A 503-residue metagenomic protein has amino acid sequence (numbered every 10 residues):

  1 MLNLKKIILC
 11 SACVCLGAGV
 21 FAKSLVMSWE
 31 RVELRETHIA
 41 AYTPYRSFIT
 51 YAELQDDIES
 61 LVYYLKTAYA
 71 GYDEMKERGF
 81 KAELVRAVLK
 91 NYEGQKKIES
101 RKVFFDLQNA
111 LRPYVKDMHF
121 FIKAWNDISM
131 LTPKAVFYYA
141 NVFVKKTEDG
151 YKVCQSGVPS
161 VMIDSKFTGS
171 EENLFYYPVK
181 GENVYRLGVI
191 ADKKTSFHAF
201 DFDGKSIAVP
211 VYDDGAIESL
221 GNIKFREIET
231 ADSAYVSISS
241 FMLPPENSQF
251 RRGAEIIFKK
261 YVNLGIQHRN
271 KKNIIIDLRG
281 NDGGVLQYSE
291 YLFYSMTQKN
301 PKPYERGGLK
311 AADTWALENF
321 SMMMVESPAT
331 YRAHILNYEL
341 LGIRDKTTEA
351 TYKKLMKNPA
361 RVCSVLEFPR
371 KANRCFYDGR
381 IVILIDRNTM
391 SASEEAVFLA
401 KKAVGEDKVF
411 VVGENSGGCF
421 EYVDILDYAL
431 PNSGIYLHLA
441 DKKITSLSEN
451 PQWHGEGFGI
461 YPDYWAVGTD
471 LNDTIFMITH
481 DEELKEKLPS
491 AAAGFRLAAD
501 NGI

Functional and structural regions predicted by a protein language model:
M1-S11: N-terminal Sec-pathway targeting helices
C13-F21: Hydrophobic h-region of N-terminal signal peptides that target proteins for export in Gram-negative bacteria
A22-K310, R380, D407-K408, N415 (+4 more regions): Flexible, low-complexity junctional segments that flank or bridge functional domains
F80-E93, K193, V325-T351, A372 (+1 more regions): Extracytoplasmic/peripheral linker and loop segments enriched in polar/acidic and small residues with frequent Thr/Pro
H268-C363: Glycine- and acidic-residue-enriched helix-capping/beta->alpha junction motif
P369-L384: Short, conserved helix/loop micro-motifs enriched in His/Cys and acidic residues
R380-C419: Extended C-terminal subregions enriched in glycine
V411-F476: BRCT (BRCA1 C-terminal) domain core and associated BRCT-interaction motifs
